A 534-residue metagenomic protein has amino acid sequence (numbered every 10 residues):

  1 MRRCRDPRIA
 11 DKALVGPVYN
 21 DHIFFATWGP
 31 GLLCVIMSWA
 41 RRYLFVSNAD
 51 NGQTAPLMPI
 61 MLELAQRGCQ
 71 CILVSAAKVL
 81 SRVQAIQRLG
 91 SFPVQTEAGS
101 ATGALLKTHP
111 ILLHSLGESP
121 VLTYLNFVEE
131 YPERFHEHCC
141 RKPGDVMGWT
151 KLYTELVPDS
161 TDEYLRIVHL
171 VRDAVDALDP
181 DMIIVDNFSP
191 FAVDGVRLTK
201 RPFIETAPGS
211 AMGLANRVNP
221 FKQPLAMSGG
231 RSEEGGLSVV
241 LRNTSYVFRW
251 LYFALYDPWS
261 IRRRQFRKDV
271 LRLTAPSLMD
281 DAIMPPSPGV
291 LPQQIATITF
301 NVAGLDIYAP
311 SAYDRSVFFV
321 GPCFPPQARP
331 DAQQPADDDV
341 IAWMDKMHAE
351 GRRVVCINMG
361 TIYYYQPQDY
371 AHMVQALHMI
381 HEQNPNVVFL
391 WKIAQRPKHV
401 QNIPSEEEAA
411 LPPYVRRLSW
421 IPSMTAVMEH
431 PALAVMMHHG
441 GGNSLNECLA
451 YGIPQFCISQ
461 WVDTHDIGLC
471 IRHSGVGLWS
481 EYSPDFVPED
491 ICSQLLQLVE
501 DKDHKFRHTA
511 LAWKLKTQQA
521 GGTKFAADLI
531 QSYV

Functional and structural regions predicted by a protein language model:
D6, D11, Y19-H22: Intrinsic-disorder-associated, low-complexity terminal segments enriched in Asp/Asn/His/Tyr and depleted of Lys/Arg
S38-D257, I261, Q334, D345-R352 (+1 more regions): Glycosyltransferase specificity loop/lid
W250-V354, M359-Y363, Q395: A nucleotide-sugar donor-handling region in carbohydrate enzymes
